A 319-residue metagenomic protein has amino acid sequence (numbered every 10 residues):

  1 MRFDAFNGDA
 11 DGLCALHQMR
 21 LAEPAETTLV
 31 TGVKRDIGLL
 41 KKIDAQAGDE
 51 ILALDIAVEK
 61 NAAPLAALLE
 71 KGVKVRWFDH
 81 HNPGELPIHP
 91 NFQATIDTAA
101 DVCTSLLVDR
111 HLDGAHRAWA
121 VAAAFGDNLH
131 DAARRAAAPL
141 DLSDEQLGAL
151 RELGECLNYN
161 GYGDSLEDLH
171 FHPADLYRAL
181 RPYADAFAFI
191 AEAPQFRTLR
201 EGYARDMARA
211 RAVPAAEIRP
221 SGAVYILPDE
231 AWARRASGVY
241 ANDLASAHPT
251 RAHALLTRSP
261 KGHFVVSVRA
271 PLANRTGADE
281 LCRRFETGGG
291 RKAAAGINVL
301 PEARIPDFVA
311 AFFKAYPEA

Functional and structural regions predicted by a protein language model:
M1-E155, P220, Y225, A231 (+2 more regions): Replace "Mg2+/Mn2+-dependent" with "divalent metal-dependent
F3, V75, C156-Y159, A174 (+7 more regions): Generic intrinsically disordered, low-complexity segments enriched for polar/acidic and small residues
D44, C103, H172-D175, A179-F189 (+2 more regions): Short, solvent-exposed coil/turn linker segments
V58, G161-P173, A191-R205, R235-N242: Short N-terminal helix-initiation segments at or just after the protein's N-terminus
T98-A99, A179-I226: Oxyanion-binding "anion nests"
A133, A137-A184: Loop-centered beta-sheet repeat module
